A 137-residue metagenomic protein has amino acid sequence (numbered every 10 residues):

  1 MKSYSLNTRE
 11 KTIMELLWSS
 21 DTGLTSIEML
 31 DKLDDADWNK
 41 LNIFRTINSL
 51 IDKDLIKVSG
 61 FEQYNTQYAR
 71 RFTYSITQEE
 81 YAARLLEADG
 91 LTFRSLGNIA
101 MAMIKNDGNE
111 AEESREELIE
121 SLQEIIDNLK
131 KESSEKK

Functional and structural regions predicted by a protein language model:
M1-L16, S20, G90-T92, N128 (+1 more regions): Short alpha-helical segments that sit at the start of domains
Y4-R9, F61-A83: Short, cationic-aromatic polyanion-contact patches
I13, F44-K53: Basic amphipathic alpha-helical segments that dock to polyanions
G23-L33: Short acidic, hydrophobic short linear motifs in intrinsically disordered regions
I51-E62: A short, conserved structural fragment
Y81-K130: Amphipathic alpha-helical dimerization/coiled-coil segments that flank or bridge DNA-binding/regulatory modules
K136-K137: Long, compositionally biased intrinsically disordered regions
